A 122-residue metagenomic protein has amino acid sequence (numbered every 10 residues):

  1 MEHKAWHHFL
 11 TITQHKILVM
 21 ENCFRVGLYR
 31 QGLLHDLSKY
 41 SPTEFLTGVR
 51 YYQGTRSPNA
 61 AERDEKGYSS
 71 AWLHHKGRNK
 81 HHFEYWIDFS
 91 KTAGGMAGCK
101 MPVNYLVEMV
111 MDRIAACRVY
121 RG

Functional and structural regions predicted by a protein language model:
M1-G122: Metal-dependent phosphohydrolase cores
